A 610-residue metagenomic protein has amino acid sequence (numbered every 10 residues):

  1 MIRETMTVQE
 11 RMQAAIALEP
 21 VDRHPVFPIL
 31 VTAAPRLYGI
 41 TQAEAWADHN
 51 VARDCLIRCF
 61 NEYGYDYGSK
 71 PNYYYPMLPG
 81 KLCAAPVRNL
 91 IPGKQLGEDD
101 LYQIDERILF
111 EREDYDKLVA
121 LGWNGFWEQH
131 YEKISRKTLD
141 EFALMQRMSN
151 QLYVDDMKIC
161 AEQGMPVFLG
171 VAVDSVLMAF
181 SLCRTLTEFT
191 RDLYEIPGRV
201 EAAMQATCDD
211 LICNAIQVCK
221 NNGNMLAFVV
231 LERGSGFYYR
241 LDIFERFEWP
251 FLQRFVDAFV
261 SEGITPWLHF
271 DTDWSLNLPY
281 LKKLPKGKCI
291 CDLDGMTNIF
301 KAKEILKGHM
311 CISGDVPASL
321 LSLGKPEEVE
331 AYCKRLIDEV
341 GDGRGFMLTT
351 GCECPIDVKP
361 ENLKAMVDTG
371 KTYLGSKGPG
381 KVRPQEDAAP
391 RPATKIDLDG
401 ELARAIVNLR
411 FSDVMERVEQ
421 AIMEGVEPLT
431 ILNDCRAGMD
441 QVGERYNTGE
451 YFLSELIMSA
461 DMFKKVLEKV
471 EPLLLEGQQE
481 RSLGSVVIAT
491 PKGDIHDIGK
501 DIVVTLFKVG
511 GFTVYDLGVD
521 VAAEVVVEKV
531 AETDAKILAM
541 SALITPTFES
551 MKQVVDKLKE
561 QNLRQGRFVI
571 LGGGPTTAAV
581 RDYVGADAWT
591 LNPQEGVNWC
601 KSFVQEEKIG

Functional and structural regions predicted by a protein language model:
M1-A389: Catalytic cores of TIM-barrel enzymes
H269-W274, V316, P491-K492, D497-I498 (+2 more regions): Glycine-rich beta-to-alpha transition loops that act as phosphate-gripper elements at the mouths of alpha/beta enzyme
C333-L348, P355-Y373, V555-G572, T576-G610: Active-site/ligand-binding-proximal alpha/beta "capping" segment
T349-G351, S485-T490, I537-A542: Short glycine-rich or small-residue beta-strand-to-loop segments that form or flank ligand, phosphate, metal/Fe-S
A388-Q478: Long amphipathic alpha-helical segments
R481-L517: Glycine-rich active-site/cofactor-binding loop and its immediate structural neighborhood
V503-G510, Y515-A586, E595, W599-K601: Cofactor-cradling patches in redox/metallo enzymes
